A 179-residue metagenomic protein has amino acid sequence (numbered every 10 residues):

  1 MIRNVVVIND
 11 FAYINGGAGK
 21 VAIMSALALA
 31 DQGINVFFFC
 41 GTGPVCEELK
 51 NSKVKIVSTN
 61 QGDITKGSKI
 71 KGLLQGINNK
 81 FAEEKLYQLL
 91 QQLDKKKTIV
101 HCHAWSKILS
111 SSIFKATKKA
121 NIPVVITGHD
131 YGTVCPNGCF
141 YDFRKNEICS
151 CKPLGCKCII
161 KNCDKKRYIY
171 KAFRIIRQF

Functional and structural regions predicted by a protein language model:
I2, Y13-N15, A28-K80, L89: N-terminal strand-loop element at the rim of the active site of nucleotide-sugar-dependent glycosyltransferases
I8, F39-G41, T127-G128: Generic beta-sheet signal
N9-I23: A short, glycine/small-residue-rich beta-strand->loop->alpha-helix junction that serves as a flexible
G19-K20, E48-S52, K69, S112-F114 (+2 more regions): Short aromatic-enriched loop/helix-cap "lid" or pocket-rim segments at secondary-structure transitions that line
S25, L29-A30, T117: Hydrophobic alpha-helical packing residues
Q32, A120-I122: Helix C-cap/helix->beta junction micro-motif
T65-K69, I126-F179: Acceptor-binding helix/loop patch of EC 2.4 sugar-transfer enzymes, predominantly nucleotide-sugar-dependent
L89-L109, P123-T127: Short N-terminal targeting/anchoring amphipathic segment
